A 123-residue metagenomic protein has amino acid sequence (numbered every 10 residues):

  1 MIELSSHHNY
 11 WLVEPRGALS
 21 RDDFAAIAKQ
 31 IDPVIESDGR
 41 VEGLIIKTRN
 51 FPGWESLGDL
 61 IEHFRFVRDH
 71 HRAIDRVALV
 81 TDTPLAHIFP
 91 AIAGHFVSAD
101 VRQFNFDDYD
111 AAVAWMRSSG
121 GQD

Functional and structural regions predicted by a protein language model:
M1-D123: Amphipathic, Lys/Arg-enriched alpha-helical "gate/interface" segment within cytosolic domains that mediates
